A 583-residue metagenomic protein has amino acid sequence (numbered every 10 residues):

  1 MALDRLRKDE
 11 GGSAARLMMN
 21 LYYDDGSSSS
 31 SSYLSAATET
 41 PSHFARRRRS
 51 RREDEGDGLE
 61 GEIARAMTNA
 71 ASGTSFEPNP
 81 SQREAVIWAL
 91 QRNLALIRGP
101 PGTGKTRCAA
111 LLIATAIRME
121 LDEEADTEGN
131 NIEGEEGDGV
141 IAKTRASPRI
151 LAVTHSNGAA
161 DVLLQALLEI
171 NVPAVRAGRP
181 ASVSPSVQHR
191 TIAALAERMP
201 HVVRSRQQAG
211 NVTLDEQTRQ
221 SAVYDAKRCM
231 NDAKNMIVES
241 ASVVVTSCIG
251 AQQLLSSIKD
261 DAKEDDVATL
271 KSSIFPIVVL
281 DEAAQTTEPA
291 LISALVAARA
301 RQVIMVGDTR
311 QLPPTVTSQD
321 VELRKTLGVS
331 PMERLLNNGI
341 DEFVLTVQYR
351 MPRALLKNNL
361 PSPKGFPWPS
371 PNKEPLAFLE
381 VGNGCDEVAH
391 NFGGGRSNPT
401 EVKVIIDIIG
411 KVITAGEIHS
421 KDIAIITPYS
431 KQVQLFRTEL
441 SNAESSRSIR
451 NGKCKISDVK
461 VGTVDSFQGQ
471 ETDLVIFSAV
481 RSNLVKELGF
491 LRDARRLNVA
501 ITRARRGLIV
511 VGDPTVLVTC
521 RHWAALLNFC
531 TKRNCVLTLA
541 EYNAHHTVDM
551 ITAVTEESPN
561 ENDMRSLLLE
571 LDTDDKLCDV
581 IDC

Functional and structural regions predicted by a protein language model:
M1-E77, R83, E169, P180 (+1 more regions): Pre-ATPase regulatory/linker segments immediately N-terminal to the P-loop/RecA-like helicase/translocase core
A2-D9, S13-L21, Y33, E39 (+8 more regions): Short glycine-/acidic-enriched loop or helix-start segments at secondary-structure transitions that form or flank
R47-S50, D126-K143, V212-Q217, S221 (+1 more regions): Intrinsic disorder/low-complexity signal
E55-R65, D215-A222, P375-G382: Active-site-adjacent bridging/hinge elements
G56-E197, D225-A226, E239-L356, A525-K532 (+1 more regions): ASCE P-loop NTPase helicase motor core
A194-I237, T269, A297, I501: ATP-hydrolysis module of ASCE/P-loop NTPase motor domains, specifically the Walker B Asp-Glu catalytic pair
I249-A251, I258-C583: Conserved helicase motor core of SF1/SF2 NTP-dependent helicases
